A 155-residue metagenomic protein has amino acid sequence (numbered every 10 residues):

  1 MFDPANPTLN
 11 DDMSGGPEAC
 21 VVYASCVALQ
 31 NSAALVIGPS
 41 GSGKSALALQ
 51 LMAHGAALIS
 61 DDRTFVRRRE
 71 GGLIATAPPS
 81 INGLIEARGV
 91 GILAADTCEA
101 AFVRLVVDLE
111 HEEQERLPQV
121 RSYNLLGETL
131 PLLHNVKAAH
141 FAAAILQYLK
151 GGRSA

Functional and structural regions predicted by a protein language model:
M1-V22: N-terminal pre-Walker A segment at the start of P-loop NTPase domains
F2-P7, A100-A155: Conserved NTP phosphate-binding and transfer environment spanning the P-loop NTPase/kinase superfamily
G16-P17, A24-S25, L93-T97: A generic local secondary-structure boundary/capping motif
S25-A28, T64-F65: Short beta-strand scaffold segments in enzyme catalytic cores
V27, N31-M52: Glycine-rich phosphate-binding P-loop
A33, G71-A77, Q114-V120: Short, well-ordered strand-loop elements centered on a beta-strand within folded domains, enriched for acidic residues
A53, A57-H111: Conserved nucleotide-sensing/catalytic segment adjacent to the nucleotide-binding pocket in NTP-handling enzymes
